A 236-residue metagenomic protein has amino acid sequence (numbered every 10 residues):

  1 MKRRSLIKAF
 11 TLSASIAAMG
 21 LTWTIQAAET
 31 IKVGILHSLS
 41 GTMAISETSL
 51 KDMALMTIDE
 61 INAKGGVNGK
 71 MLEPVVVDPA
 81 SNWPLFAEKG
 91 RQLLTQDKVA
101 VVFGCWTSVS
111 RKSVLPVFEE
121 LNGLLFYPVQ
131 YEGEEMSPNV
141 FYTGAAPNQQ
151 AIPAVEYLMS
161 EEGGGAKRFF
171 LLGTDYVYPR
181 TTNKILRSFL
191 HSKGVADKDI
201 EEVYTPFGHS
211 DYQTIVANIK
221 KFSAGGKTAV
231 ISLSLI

Functional and structural regions predicted by a protein language model:
R3-I7, T11: N-terminal export leaders
S13-S15, I25: Cleavable N-terminal signal peptides
L21-A27: Sec/Tat signal peptide C-region and signal peptidase I cleavage site
A28, D52-P74, G164, S192-D197: Signal peptide-proximal N-terminal region of secreted/periplasmic/extracellular or secretory-lumen proteins
T30-S49, C105-W106, R168-T174: Short beta-strand segments enriched in small/hydrophobic residues
I45-D52, G65-E134, T143, T205-Q213 (+1 more regions): Beta-alpha junction/loop-to-helix N-cap segments that form part of ligand/metal-binding clefts
E88, N139-I236: Extracellular/periplasmic Venus flytrap/periplasmic-binding protein
